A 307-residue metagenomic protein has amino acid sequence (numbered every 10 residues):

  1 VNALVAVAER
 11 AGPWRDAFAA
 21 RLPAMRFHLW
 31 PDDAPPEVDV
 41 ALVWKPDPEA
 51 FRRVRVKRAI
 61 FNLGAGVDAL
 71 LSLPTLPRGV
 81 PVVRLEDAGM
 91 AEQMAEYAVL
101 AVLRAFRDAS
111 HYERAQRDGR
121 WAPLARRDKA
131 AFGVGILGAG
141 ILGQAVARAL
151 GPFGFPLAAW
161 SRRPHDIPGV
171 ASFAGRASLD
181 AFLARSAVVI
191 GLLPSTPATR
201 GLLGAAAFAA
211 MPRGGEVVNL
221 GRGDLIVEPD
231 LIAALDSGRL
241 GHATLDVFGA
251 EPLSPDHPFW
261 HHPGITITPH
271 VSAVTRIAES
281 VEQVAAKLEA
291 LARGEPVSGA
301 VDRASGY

Functional and structural regions predicted by a protein language model:
V1-V40: N-terminal glycine-/charge-rich "phosphate-binding" loop or analogous flexible N-terminal tail
R26-E37, P48-F51, G169-R185: Short acidic low-complexity segments
D39-E113: Phosphate/diphosphate ligand-binding glycine-rich loop within oxidoreductases
A95-H111, P152-F153, Q283-E295: Oxidoreductase and adenylate-handling cofactor-binding alpha/beta cores
Y112-A145, S172: Glycine-rich NAD(P)-binding loop of Rossmann-like domains
A158: Conserved beta-strand positions in the Rossmann-like core of class I SAM-dependent methyltransferases
R163-P258: Rossmann-like adenosine-cofactor binding region
G214, L220-Y307: Rossmann-like dinucleotide-binding domain for NAD(H)/NADP(H)
